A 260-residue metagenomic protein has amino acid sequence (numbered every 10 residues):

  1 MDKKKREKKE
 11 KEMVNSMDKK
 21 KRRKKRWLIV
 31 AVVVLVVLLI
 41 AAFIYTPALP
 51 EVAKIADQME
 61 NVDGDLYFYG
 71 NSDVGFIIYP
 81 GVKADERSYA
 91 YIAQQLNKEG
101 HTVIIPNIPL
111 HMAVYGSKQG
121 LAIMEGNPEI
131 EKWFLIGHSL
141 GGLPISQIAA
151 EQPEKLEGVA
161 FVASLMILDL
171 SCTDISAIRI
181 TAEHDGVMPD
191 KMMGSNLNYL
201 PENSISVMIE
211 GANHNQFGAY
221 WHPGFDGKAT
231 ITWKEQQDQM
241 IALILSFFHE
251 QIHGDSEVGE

Functional and structural regions predicted by a protein language model:
N15-V36, F43: N-terminal Sec-pathway targeting helices
D73-G81: Short beta-strand element of the alpha/beta-hydrolase
I92, M188-N198: Short alpha-helix in the alpha/beta-hydrolase fold that links the catalytic acid
A93-A113: Conserved alpha/beta-hydrolase
I136-I145: Gly/Ala-rich beta-loop-alpha elbow adjacent to hydrolase catalytic centers
R179-T181: Short beta-strand/loop motif that positions the catalytic acidic residue of the alpha/beta-hydrolase fold
N196-E260: C-terminal catalytic-base region of ester-bond hydrolases, centering on the histidine of the charge-relay
